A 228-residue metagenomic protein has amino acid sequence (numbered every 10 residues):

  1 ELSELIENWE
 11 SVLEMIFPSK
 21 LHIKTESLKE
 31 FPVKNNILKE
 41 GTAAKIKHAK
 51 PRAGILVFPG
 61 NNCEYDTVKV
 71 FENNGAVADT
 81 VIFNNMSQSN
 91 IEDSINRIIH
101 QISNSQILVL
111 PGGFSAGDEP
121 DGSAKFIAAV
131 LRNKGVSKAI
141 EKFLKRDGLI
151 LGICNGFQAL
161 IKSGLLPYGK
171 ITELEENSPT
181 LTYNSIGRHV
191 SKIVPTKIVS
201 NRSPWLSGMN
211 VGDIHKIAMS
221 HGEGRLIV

Functional and structural regions predicted by a protein language model:
E1-R52, G60: Intein/HINT protein-splicing elements and their conserved insertion hotspots or analogous self-processing inserts
R52-G54, V77, K216: Residues that mark the start of a beta-strand
L56-F58, V81-N84, L110-P111, I153: Generic beta-strand/beta-sheet core signal
Y65-F83: Short helix-loop-beta junction
E72, I91-D93, R97-H100, N104 (+2 more regions): Amide-donor transfer/coupling interface in amidating biosynthetic enzymes
V81-D93: Short connector loops at secondary-structure junctions
P111, S115-R202: Cysteine-nucleophile active-site neighborhood
